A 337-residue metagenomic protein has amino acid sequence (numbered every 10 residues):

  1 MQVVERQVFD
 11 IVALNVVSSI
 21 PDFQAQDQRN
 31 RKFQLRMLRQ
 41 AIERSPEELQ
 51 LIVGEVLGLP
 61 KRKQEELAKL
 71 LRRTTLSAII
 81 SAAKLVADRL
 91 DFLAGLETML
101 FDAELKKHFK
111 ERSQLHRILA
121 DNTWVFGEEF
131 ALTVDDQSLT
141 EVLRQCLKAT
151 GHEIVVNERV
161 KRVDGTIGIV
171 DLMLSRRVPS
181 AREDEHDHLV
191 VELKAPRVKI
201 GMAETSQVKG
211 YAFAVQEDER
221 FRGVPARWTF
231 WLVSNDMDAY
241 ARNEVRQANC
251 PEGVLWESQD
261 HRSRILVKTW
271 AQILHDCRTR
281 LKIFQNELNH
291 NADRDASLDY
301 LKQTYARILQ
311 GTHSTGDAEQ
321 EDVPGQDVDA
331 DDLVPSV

Functional and structural regions predicted by a protein language model:
M1-V337: Charged, terminal alpha-helix-loop-beta segments that serve as non-catalytic nucleic-acid engagement and/or assembly
